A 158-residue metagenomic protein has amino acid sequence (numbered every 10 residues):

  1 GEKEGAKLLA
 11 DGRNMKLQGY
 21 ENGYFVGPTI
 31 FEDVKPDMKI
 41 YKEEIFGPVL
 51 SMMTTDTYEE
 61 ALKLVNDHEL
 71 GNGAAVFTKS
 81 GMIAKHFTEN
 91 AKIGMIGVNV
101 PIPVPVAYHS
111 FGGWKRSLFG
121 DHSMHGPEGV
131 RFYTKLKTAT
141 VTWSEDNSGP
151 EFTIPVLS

Functional and structural regions predicted by a protein language model:
G1-G5, T138-V141: Short intrinsically disordered, low-complexity coil segments enriched in acidic
G5-N14: Short secondary-structure junctions
Q18-S158: Conserved C-terminal structural/oligomerization subdomain of aldehyde/semialdehyde dehydrogenase
